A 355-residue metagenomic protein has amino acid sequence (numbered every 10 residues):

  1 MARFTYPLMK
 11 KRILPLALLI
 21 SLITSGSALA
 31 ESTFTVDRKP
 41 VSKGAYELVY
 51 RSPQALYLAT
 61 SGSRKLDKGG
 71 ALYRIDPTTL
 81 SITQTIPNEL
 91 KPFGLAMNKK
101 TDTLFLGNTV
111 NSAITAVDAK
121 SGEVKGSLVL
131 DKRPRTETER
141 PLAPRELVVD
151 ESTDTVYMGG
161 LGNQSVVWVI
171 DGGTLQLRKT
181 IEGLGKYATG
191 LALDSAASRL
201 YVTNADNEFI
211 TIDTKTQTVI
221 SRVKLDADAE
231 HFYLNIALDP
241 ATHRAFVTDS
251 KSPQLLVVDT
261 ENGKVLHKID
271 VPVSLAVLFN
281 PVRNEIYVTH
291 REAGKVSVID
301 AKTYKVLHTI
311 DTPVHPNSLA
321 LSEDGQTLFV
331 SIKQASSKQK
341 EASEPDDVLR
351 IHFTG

Functional and structural regions predicted by a protein language model:
M1-A2, H243: Short intrinsically disordered, low-complexity coil segments enriched in acidic
A2-P15: Bacterial N-terminal signal peptides that target proteins for export
K11-R12, L18-G355: Predominantly soluble domains enriched in secretory-pathway, periplasmic, or organellar proteins
